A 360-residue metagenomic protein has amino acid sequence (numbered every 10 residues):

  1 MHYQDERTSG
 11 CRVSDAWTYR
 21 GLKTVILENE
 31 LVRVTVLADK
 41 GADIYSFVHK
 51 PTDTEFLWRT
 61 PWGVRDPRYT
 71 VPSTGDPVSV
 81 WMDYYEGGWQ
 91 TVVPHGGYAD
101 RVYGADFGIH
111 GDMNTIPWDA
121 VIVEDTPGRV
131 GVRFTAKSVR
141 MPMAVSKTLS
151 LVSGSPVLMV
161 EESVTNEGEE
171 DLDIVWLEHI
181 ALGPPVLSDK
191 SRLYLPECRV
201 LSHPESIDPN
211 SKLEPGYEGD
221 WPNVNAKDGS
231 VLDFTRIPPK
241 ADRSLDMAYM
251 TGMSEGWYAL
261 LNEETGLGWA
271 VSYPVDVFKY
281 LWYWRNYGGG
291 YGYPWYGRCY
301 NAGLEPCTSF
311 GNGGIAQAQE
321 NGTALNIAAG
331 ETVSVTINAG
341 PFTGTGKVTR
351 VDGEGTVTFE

Functional and structural regions predicted by a protein language model:
M1-M159, E170-D173, I180-E360: Surface-exposed acidic/polar loop and edge beta-strand patches at domain peripheries
